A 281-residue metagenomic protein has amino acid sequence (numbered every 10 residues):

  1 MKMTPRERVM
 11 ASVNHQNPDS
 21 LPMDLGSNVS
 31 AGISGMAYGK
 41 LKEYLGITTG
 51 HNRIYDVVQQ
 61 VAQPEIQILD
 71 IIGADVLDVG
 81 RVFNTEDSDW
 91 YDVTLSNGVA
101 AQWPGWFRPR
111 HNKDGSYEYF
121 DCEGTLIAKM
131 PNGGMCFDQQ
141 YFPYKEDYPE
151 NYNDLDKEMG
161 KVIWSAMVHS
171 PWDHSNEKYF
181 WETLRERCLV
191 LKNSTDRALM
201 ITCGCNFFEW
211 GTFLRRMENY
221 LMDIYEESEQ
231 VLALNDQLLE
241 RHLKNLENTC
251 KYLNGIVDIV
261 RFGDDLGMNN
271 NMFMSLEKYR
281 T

Functional and structural regions predicted by a protein language model:
M1-E43, I47-I54, M130, D138-T281: Active-site loop segments of alpha/beta catalytic cores
A31-S34, L77-V79, T85-T94, E209-W210: Short active-site-adjacent helix-start/loop capping segments
A37-S88: Segments that shape or occlude catalytic/ligand-binding pockets
D56-I66, H111-D121, L234-R241: Low-complexity, flexible helical/coil segments
Q67-I71, A100, R108-H111, V190-S194: Short, charge-rich binding segments
T85-S165: A contiguous, low-structure linker/loop signature
